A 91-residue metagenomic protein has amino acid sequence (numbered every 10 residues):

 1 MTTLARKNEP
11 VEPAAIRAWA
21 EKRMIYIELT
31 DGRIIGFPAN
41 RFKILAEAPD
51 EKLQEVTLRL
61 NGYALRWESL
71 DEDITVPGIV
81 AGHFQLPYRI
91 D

Functional and structural regions predicted by a protein language model:
M1-D91: Motif-centric detector for short Cys/His coordination patterns
